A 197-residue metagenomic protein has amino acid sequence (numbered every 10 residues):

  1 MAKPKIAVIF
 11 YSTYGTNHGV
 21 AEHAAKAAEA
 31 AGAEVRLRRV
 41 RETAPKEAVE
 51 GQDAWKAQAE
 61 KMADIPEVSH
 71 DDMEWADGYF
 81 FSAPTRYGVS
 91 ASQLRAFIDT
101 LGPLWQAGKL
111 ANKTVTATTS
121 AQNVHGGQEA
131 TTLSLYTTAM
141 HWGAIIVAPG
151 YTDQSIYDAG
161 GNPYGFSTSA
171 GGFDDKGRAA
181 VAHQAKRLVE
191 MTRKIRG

Functional and structural regions predicted by a protein language model:
M1-Q106, Y164, S169-G197: N-terminal beta1-alpha1-beta2 submodule of the flavodoxin-like/Rossmannoid cofactor-binding fold
E47-G51, E129-A130, D158-G161: Short aromatic-enriched loop/helix-cap "lid" or pocket-rim segments at secondary-structure transitions that line
A111-Y157: Short, glycine-/small-residue-rich phosphate/pyrophosphate-handling segment
S120-V124, A159-G172: Phosphate-binding/catalytic loops
